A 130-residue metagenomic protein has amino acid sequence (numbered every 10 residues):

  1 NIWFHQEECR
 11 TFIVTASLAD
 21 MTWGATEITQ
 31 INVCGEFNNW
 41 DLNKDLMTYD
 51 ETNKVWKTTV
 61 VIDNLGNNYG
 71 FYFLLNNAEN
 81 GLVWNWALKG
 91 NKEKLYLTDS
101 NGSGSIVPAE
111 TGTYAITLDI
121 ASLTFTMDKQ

Functional and structural regions predicted by a protein language model:
N1-Q130: Insoluble glucan recognition modules
